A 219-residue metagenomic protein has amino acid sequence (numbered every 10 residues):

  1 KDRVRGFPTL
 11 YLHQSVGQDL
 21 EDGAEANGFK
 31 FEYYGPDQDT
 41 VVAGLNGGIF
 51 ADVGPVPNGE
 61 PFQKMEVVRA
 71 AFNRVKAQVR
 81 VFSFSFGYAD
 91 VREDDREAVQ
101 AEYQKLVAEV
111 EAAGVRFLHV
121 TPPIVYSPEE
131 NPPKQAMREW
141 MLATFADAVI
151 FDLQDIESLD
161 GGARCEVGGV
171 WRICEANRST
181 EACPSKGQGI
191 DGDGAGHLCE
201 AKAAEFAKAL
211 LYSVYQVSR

Functional and structural regions predicted by a protein language model:
K1-Y33, G192-G196, L211-R219: N-terminal module-boundary/linker segments of secreted carbohydrate-active enzymes
P8-L12, F31-V42, F50-D52, R80-F86 (+3 more regions): Structural recognition of the beta-strand scaffold that forms the well-ordered cores of secreted hydrolase catalytic
Y11, D19, G23-A26, V67 (+5 more regions): Extracytoplasmic/secreted proteins, especially bacterial periplasmic and envelope-associated proteins
D19-L20, D90-V99, Y126-P132, S158-A163: Extracytoplasmic/secreted cell-surface and envelope-processing proteins
D22, A26-V68, Q154, A163-G187: Divalent cation-coordinating acidic motifs and surrounding scaffolds that mediate Ca2+/Mg2+/Mn2+/Zn2+-dependent binding
P61-Q100, P122-V125: Oxyanion-hole/transition-state-stabilizing segment in secreted/luminal serine hydrolases and related acyltransferases
P122-G162: Substrate-gating cap/lid alpha-helix
W171-R219: Histidine-centered active-site loop/cap adjacent to the catalytic His in serine esterases/O-acetyl transfer systems
